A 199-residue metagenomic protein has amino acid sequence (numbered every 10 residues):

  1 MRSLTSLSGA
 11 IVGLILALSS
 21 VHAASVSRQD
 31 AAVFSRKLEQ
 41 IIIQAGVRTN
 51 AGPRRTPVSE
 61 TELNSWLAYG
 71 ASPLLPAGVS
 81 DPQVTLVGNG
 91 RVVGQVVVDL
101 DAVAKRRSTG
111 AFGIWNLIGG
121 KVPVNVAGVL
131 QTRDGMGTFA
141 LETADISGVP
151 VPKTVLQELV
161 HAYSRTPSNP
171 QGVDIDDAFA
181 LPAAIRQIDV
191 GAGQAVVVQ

Functional and structural regions predicted by a protein language model:
M1-S6: Positively charged n-region of N-terminal signal peptides that target proteins for export
S8-S19: Bacterial N-terminal signal peptides
H22-Q199: Extracellular/lumenal and peripheral-membrane lipid-interaction modules
